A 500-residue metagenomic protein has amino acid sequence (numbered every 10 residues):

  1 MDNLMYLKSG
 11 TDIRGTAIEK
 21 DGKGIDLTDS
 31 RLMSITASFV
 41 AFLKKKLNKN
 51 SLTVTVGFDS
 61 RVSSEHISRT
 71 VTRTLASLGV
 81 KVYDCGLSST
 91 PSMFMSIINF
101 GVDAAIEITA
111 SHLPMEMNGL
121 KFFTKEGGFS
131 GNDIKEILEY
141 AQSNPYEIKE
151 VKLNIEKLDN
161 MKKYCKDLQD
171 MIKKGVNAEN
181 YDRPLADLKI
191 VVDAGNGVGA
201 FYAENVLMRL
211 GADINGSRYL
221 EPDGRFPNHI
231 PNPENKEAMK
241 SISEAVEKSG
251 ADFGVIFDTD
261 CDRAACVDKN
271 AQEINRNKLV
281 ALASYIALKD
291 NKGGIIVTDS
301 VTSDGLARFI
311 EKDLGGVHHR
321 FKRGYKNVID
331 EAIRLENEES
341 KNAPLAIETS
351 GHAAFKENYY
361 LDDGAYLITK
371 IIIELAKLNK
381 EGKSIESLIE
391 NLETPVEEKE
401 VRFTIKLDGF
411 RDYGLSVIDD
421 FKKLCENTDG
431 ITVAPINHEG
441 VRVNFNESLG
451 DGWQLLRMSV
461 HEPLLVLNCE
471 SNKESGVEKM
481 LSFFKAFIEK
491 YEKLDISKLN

Functional and structural regions predicted by a protein language model:
M1-V71, S77-L78, N154-K189: An N-terminal, well-structured beta->alpha segment
M5-D21, A194, V198, L345-T349 (+1 more regions): Conserved phosphate/anionic-ligand binding catalytic regions in large, soluble enzymes, centered on
A41, T53-M117, N205-V267: N-terminal small/polar loop signature for handling phosphorylated ligands or for N-terminal nucleophile
K49-D59, Y83, K189-V191, G294-S300 (+1 more regions): Short glycine-rich phosphate-binding loop at a beta-alpha junction
C85-G86, T90, L138-K166, D170 (+3 more regions): Proline/glycine-rich low-complexity loops and linkers
N118-S249: Gly/Ser/Thr-enriched, mixed-charge loops and adjacent short helices that form phosphate/oxyanion-binding elements
N291-N468, K473-N500: Phosphate-binding and adjacent anionic-ligand microenvironments
